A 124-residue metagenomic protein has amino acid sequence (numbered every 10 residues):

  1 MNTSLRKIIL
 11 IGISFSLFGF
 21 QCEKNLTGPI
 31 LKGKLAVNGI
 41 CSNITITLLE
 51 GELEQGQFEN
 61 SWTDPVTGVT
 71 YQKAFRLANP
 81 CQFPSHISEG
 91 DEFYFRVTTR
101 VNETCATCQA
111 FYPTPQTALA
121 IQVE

Functional and structural regions predicted by a protein language model:
M1-I9: Bacterial N-terminal signal peptides that target proteins for export
L5, S16-G39: Bacterial Sec-dependent N-terminal signal peptides
I11-F15: Hydrophobic alpha-helical targeting segments used for export or membrane insertion
P29-E124: First exposed extracellular module after export/assembly in secreted or surface-exposed proteins
